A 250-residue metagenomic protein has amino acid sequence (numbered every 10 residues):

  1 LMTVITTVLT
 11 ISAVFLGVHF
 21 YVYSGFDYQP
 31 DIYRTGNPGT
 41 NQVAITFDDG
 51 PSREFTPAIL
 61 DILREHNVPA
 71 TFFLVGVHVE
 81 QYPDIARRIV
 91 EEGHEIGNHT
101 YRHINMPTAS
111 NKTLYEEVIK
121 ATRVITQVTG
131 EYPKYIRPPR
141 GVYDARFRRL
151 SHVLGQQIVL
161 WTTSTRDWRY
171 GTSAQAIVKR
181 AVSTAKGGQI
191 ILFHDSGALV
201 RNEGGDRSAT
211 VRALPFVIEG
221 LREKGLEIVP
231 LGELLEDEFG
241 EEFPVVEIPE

Functional and structural regions predicted by a protein language model:
T3-H19: Hydrophobic membrane-insertion alpha-helices, especially the h-region of bacterial N-terminal signal peptides
Y21-A109, T113, E117-V124, E131 (+2 more regions): Active-site beta->alpha N-cap acidic-glycine motif
G25-G39, E80, G204-E250: C-terminal domain-boundary segment and adjacent tail
F47, L74-G76, N98-T100, P138-R140 (+3 more regions): A cross-domain feature marking catalytic cores of carbohydrate-active enzymes and several ubiquitous metabolic/repair
D48, L63, I96, I136-P139 (+3 more regions): Divalent metal-coordination and catalytic microenvironments
V75, T108-K112, Y170-S173, E203-R207: Short, solvent-exposed loop/turn segments at secondary-structure boundaries
T113-G130, F147-V153, I177-A181: Soluble catalytic domains of enzymes that build or remodel membrane lipids, polysaccharides, and related
V142, R148-T184, L226-D237: His/Asp/Glu-enriched short active-site or ligand-binding loop at hydrolase and phosphoryl-transfer sites
